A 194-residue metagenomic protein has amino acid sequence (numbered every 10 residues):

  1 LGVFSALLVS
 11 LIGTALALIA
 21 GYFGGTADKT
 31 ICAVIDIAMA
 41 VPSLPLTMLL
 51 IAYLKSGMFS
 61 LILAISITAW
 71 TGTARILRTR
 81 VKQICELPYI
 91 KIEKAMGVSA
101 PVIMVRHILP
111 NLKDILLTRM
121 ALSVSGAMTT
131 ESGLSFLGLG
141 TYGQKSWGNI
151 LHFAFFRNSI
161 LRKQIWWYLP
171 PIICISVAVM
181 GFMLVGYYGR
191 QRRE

Functional and structural regions predicted by a protein language model:
L1-I12, P101-G133: Transmembrane alpha-helices
V3, L7-A15, I19, I67 (+4 more regions): Generic alpha-helical transmembrane segments of integral inner-membrane proteins, especially permease/transport modules
L8, I12, G21-Q83: Generic hydrophobic transmembrane alpha-helix motif, especially the helices
A27-V34, F59, L63, W70 (+4 more regions): Alpha-helical membrane-protein architecture signal
M48-L49, G57-I62, S66-A69, L116-I150: Non-cytoplasmic
A52-Y53, V81, T130-P170, C174: Glycine-rich helix-loop "coupling/hinge" segments at transmembrane-helix boundaries in multipass transporters
M58, I67-T68, A121, Q164-E194: C-terminal transmembrane helix and the adjacent membrane-cytosol boundary/short C-terminal tail of inner/organellar
